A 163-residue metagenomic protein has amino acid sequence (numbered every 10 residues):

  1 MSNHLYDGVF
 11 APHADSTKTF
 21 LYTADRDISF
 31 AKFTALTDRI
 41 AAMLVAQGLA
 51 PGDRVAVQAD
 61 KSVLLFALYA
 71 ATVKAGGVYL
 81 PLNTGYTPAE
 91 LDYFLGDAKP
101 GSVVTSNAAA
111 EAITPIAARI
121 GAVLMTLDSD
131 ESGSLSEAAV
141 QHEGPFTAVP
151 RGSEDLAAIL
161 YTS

Functional and structural regions predicted by a protein language model:
D7-S29: AMP-dependent adenylate-forming
V9-P12, F33, T37, L44 (+5 more regions): Adenylate-forming
T17, H142-Y161: Conserved pre-ATP/AMP-binding loop-to-beta segment of ANL
K18, A31-A56, Y86-P88, D92 (+1 more regions): ANL superfamily AMP-binding
R26, A42-Y86: Conserved AMP-binding/adenylate-forming
A59, L82-N83, T105-S106, G121-E131: Short beta-strand elements of ligand-binding domains
V78, G101, V123: Residue-level detector of anion-binding/catalytic polar loops
Y86-I116, L135-Q141: Conserved ATP-dependent adenylate/AMP-binding module captured primarily in the ANL superfamily
